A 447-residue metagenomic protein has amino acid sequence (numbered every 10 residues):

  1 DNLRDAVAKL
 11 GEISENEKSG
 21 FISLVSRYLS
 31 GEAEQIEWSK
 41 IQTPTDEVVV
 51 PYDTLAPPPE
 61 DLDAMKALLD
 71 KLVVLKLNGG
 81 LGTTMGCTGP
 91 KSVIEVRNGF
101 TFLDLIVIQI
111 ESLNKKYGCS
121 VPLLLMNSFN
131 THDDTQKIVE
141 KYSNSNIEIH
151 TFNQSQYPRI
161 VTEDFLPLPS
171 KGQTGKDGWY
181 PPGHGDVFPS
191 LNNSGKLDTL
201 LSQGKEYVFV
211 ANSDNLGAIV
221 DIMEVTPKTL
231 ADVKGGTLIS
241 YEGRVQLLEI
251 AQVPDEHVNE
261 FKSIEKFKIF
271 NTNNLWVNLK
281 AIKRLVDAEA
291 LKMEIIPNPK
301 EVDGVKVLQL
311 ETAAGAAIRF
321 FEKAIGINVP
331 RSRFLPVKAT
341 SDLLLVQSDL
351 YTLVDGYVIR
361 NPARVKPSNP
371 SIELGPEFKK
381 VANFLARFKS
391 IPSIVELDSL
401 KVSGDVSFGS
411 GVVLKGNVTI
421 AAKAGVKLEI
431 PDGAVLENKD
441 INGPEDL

Functional and structural regions predicted by a protein language model:
D1-D70, V220-L447: Left-handed beta-helix
D1-V73, T84-K91, E95-Y207, E396 (+2 more regions): Conserved N-terminal catalytic core of the sugar/cofactor nucleotidyltransferase
K9, P122-T131, S213-L216, R331-L335 (+1 more regions): Conserved short loop/turn motifs at secondary-structure junctions
V74-N78, F209-A211: Beta-strand elements within well-structured catalytic alpha/beta cores of enzymes that handle phosphate/sulfate esters
N78-T84: Conserved adenylation A10 loop of the ANL superfamily
V96, L125-F129, Q154, A211-S213 (+4 more regions): Short His-Asn-centered micro-motif
D133-L279, K283-E289: Conserved core of the sugar-phosphate nucleotidyltransferase
